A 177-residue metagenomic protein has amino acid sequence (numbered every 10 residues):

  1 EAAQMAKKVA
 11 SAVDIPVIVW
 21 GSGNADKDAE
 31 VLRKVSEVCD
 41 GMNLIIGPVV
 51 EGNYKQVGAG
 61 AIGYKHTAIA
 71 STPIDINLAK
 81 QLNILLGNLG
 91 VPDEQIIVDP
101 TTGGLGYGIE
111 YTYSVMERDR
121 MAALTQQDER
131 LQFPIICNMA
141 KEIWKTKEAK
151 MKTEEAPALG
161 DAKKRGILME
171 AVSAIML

Functional and structural regions predicted by a protein language model:
E1-N77: Active-site beta->alpha loop and helix N-cap motifs at the rims of alpha/beta catalytic domains
G52-M176: Catalytic alpha/beta core domains of metabolic enzymes, predominantly
